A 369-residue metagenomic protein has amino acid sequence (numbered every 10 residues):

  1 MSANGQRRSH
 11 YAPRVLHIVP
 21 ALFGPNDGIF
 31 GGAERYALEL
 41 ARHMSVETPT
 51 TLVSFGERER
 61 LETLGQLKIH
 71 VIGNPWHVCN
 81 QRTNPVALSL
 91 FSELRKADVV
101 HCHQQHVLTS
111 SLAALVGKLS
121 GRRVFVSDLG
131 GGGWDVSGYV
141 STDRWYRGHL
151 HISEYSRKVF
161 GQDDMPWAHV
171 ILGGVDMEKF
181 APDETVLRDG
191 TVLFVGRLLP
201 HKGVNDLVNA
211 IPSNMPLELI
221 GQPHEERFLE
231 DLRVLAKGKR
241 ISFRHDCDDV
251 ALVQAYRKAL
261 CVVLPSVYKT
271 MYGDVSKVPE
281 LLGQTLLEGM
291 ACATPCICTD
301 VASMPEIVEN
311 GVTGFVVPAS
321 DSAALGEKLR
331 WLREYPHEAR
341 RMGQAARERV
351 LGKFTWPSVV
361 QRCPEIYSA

Functional and structural regions predicted by a protein language model:
R35, G190, R197-P212, R227-E230: A conserved mid-protein helix/loop that constitutes part of the nucleotide-sugar donor-binding site
G132-G133, R144-A181, Q284: Donor nucleotide-sugar binding/catalytic pocket of nucleotide-sugar-dependent glycosyltransferases
G221, L229-Q254, C261: Nucleotide-activated donor-binding/catalytic signature segment of Leloir-type glycosyltransferases, i.e., the conserved
R257-P279, T294: Acidic donor-binding loop of glycosyltransferase active sites
L264, L286, P295-C298, V308: Short hydrophobic beta-strand element within catalytic cores of glycosyltransferases and related nucleotide-activated
Y272-G273, D300-G311, F315-V316: Short acidic/histidine- and often glycine-rich active-site loop of Leloir-type glycosyltransferases that engages
N310-G311, F315-S322, W331-P336: Conserved acidic donor-binding segment of nucleotide-sugar-dependent glycosyltransferases
A324, W331, E338-K353, R362-E365: A short, well-ordered alpha-helix in the C-terminal region of glycosyltransferases
